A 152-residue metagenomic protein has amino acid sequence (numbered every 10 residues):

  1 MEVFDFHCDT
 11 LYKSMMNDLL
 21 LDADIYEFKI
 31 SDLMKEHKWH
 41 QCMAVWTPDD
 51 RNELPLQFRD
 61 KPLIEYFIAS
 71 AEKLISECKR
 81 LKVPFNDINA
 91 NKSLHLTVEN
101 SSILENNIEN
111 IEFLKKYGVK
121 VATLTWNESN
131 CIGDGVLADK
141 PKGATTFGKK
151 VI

Functional and structural regions predicted by a protein language model:
M1-P141, T146: N-terminal hydrophobic targeting/anchoring segments and the immediately downstream early-domain regions of hydrolases
